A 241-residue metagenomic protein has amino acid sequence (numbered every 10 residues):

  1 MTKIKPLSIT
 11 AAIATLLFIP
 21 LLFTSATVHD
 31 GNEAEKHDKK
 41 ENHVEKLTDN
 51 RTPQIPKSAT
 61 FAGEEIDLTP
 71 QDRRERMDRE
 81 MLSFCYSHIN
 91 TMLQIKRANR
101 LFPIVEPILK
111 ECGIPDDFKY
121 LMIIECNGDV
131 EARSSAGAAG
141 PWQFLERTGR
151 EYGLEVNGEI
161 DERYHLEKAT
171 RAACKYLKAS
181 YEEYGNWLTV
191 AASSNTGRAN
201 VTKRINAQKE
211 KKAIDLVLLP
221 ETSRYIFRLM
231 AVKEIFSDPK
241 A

Functional and structural regions predicted by a protein language model:
T2-C112: An acidic, Gly/Ser/Thr/Pro-rich helix-cap/linker signature
T69-A241: Catalytic glycan-binding domains that act on GlcNAc-containing polysaccharides
